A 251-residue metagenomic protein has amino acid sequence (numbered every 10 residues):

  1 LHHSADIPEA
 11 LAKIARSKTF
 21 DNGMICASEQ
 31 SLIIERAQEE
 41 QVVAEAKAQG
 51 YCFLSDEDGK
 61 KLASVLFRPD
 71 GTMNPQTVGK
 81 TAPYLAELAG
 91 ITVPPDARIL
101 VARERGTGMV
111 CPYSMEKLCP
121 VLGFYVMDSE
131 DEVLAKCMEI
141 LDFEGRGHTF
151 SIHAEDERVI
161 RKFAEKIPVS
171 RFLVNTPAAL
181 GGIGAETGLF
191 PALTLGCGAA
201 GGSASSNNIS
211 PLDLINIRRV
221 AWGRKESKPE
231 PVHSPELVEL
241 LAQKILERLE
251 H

Functional and structural regions predicted by a protein language model:
L1-G108: ALDH superfamily catalytic-core signature
I91-H251: Conserved C-terminal structural/oligomerization subdomain of aldehyde/semialdehyde dehydrogenase
